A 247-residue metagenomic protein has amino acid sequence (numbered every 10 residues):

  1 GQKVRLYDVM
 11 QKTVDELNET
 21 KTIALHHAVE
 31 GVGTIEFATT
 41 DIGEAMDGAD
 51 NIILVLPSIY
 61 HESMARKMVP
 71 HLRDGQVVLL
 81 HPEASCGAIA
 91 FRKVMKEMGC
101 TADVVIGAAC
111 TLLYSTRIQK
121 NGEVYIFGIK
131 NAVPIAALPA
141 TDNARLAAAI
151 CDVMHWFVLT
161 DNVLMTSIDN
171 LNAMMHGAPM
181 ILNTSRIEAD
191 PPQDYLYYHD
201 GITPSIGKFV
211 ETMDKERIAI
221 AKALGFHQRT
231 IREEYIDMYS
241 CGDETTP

Functional and structural regions predicted by a protein language model:
K3-A49: Conserved N-terminal Rossmann-fold NAD(P) cofactor-binding segment
V4, A38, I106, V158-D161: Generic structural signal for residues in well-ordered beta-strands
D8, I42, P82, C110 (+1 more regions): Residues at the C-termini of beta-strands that transition into short coil/loop
K21, R92-K96, A221: Conserved hydrophobic residues forming the short capping helix/wall of the S-adenosyl-L-methionine
V29-L79: Rossmann-like NAD(P)-binding element
S58-K120: Rossmann-like NAD(P)(H) cofactor-binding subdomain of soluble oxidoreductases
K93, L113-M213: Substrate/ligand-engaging "lid" and interaction regions
I206, T212-P247: Small-residue-rich helix-loop
